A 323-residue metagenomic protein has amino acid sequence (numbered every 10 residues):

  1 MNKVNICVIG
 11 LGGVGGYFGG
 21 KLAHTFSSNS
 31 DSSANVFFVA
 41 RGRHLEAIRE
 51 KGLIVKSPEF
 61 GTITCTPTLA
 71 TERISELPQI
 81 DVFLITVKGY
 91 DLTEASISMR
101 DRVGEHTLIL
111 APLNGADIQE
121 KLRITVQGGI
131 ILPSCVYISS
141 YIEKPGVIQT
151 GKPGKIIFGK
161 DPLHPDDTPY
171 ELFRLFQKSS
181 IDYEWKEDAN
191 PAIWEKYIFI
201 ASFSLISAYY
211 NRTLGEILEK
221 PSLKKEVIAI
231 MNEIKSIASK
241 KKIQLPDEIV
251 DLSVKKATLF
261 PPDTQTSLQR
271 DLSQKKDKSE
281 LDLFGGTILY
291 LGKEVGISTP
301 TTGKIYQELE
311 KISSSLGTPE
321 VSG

Functional and structural regions predicted by a protein language model:
M1-G61: NAD(P)+-binding Rossmann beta1-loop-alpha1 motif at the extreme N-terminus of oxidoreductases
N2-V4, A34, Q177, I228-G323: NAD(P)-dependent Rossmann-like dehydrogenase/reductase catalytic/cofactor-binding core
C7, N35-F37, L110, I157 (+1 more regions): A structural signal for isolated positions on well-ordered beta-strands in alpha/beta enzyme cores
G20, H24-S28, I97-D101, I124 (+3 more regions): Short, well-ordered alpha-helices that flank and scaffold nucleotide-derived cofactor binding pockets
F26, D101-R102, T125-I130, P145-K196 (+1 more regions): Internal alpha-helical scaffold of NAD(P)-dependent oxidoreductase catalytic cores
A40, E59, E72-I74, L113 (+4 more regions): Residues at the C-termini of beta-strands that transition into short coil/loop
H44-A47, Q119-E120, D166: Short, charged/polar "capping" segments at the starts of alpha-helices and the immediately preceding loops
T62-V147: Rossmann-like NAD(P)(H) cofactor-binding subdomain of soluble oxidoreductases
